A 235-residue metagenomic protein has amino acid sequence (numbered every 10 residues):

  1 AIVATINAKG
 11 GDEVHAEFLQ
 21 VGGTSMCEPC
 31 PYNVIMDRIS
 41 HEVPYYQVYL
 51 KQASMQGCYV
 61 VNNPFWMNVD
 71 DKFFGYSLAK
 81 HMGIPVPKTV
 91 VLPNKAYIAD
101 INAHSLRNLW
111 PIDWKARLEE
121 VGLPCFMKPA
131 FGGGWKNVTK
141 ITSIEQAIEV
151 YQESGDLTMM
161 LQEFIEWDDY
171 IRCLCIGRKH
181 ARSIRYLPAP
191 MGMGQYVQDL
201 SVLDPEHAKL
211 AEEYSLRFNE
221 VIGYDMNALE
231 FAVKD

Functional and structural regions predicted by a protein language model:
A1-H104: Conserved N-proximal alpha/beta basic substrate-recognition cap immediately N-terminal to, or forming the N-lobe
Y32-M36, C173-C175, F231, D235: A short beta-strand motif that forms the metal-chelation/ATP-contact edge of phosphoryl-transfer active sites
I35, F126, A228: Generic enzyme active-site microenvironment
S40-E42, W66, K179-H180, A232-K234: Short glycine-enriched loops at secondary-structure junctions
H41-E42, G132-G133, E166-W167, H180 (+1 more regions): Short, solvent-exposed loop/turn segments at secondary-structure junctions
S54-G57, F65-Y170, L200-S201, P205-E212: Active-site nucleotide/adenylate-binding loops and adjacent lid/helix of ATP-dependent enzymes
E149-V150, M160-Q162, Y170-L187, A228-L229: Beta-strand scaffold of nucleotide-dependent catalytic cores
G192-K234: A long amphipathic alpha-helix within ATP-dependent nucleotide-binding catalytic cores
